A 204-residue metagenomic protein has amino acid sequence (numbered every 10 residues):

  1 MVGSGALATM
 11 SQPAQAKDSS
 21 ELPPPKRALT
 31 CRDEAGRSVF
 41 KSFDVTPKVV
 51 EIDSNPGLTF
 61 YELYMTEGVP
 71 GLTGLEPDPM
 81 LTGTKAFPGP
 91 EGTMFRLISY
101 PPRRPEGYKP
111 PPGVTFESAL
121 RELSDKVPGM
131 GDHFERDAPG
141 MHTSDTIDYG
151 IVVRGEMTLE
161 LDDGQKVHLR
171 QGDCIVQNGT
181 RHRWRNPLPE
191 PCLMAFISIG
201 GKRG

Functional and structural regions predicted by a protein language model:
M1-A16: N-terminal export signals
D18-S19, A28-D33, V39-K41, P47-V49 (+2 more regions): Double-stranded beta-helix
S20-P23, G140-H142: Short loop/turn motifs at secondary-structure junctions and domain boundaries
V45-T46, M94-S144, N178-R181, K202: Conserved short histidine dyad/triad with adjacent acidic residue
V49-P101: Short, well-structured hydrophobic secondary-structure segments
P90-T93, P101, R136, T158 (+2 more regions): Ligand-binding loop in jelly-roll beta-barrel domains
S99-P102, H142-L159, S198-G200: Short, conserved beta-strand element in jelly-roll/cupin
